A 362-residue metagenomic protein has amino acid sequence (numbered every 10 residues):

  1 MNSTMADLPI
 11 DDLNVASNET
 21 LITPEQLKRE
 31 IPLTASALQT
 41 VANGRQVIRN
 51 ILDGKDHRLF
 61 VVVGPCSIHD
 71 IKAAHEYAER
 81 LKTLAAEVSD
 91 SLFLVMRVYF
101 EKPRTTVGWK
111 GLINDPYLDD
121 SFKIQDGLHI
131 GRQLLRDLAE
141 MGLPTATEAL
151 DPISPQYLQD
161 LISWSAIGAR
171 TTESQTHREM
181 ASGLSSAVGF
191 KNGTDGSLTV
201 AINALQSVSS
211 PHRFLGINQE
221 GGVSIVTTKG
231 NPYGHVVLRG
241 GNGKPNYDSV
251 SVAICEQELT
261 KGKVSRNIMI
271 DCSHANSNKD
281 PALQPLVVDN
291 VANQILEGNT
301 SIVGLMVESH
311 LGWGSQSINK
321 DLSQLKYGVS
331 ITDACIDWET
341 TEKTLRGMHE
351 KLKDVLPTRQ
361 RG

Functional and structural regions predicted by a protein language model:
N2, A6-D12, A78, S91-Y247 (+9 more regions): Active-site-facing alpha/beta catalytic cores
D11-D53: N- or domain-start disorder-to-order transition segments that initiate the globular core
P24-P32, T228-N242, L325, V329: Gly-rich Lys/Arg/Thr-decorated short loops/hinges at beta-loop-alpha junctions or inter-strand turns that position
R49-H57, T260-V264: Glycine-rich phosphate/diphosphate-binding loops that line cofactor/substrate pockets in enzymes
F60-A73, D333: Conserved phosphate/anionic-ligand binding catalytic regions in large, soluble enzymes, centered on
G64, I270, D337: Conserved, mostly hydrophobic/aromatic
K82-T83: N-terminal intrinsically disordered, cationic/polar leader segments that include organellar targeting peptides
L296-G362: Active-site or pore-adjacent capping/gating segments
